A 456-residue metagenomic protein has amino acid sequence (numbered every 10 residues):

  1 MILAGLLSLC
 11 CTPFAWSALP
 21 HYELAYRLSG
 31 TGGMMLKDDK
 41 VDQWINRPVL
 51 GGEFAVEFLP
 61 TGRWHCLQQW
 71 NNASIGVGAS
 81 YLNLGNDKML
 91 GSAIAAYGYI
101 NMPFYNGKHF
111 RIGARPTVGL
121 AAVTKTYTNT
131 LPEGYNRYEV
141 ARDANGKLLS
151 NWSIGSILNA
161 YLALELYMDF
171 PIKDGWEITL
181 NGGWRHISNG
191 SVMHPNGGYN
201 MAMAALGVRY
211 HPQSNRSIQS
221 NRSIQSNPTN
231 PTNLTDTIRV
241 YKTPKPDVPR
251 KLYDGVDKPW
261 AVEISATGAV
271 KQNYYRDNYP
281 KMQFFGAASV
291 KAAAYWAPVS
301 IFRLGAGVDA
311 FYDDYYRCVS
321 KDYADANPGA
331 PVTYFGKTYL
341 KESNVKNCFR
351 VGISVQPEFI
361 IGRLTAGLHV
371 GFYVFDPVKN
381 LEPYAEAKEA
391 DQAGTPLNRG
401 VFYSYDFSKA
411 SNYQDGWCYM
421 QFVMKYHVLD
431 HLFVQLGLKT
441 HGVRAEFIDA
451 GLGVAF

Functional and structural regions predicted by a protein language model:
W16-L59, H211, D236-A293, D449-A455: Short glycine/proline- and aromatic-enriched beta-strand/turn motifs that initiate or cap beta-hairpins
Y22, N46-G52, N71, L90-A96 (+9 more regions): Residues that define the transmembrane beta-barrel architecture of outer-membrane proteins
L28, G52-P60, G98-F104, P116-L120 (+10 more regions): Residues on the lipid-exposed face of transmembrane beta-strands in outer-membrane beta-barrel proteins
G30-L36, F58-P60, A79-G85, V118-T126 (+8 more regions): Transmembrane beta-strands of outer-membrane beta-barrel pores
G62-C66, K108-I112, I172-I178, S214-R216 (+3 more regions): Repeated loop/turn-to-beta-strand initiation elements of outer-membrane beta-barrel proteins
W70-T124, A293-F375, F456: Gram-negative (and chloroplast) outer-membrane scaffold detector with strong preference for beta-barrel transmembrane
L84-M89, T124-E133, G146-I157, G197 (+6 more regions): Extracellular/periplasm-exposed beta-strand and loop segments of Gram-negative cell-envelope proteins, dominated by
N200-K242, A445-F456: Outer-membrane beta-barrel "beta-signal"
